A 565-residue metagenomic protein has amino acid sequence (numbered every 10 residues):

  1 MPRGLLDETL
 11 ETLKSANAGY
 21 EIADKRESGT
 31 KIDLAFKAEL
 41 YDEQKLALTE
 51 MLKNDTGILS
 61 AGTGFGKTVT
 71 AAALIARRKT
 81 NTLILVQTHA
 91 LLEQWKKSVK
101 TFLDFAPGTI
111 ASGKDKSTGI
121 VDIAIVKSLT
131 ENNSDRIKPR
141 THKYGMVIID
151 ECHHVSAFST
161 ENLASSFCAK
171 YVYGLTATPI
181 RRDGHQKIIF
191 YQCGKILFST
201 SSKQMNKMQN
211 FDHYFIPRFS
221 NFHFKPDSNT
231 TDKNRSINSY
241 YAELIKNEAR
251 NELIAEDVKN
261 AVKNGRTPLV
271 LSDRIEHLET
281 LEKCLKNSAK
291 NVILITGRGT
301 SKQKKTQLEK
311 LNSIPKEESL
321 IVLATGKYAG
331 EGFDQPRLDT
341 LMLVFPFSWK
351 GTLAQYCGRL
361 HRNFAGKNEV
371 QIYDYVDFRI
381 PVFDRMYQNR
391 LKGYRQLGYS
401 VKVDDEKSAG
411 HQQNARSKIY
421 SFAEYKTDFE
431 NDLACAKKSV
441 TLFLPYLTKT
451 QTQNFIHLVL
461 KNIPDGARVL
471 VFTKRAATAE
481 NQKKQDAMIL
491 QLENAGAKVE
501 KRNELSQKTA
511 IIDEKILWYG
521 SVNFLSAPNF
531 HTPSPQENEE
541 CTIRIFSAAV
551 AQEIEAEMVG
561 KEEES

Functional and structural regions predicted by a protein language model:
N54-I75: Walker A/P-loop
A61, P179, S348-I372: Conserved SF2 helicase motif VI
T68-T101, D273-L278: Conserved Walker A/P-loop ATP-binding site and its immediately adjacent core in helicase/helicase-like ATPase domains
E93, G108-I110, K114-S117, E279-T280 (+1 more regions): Conserved helicase ATPase core of P-loop NTP-dependent helicases/translocases
G145-M146, H153-I216, Y394: Post-DEXD/H (motif II) to motif III coupling segment of the RecA-like Helicase ATP-binding lobe
D232-D273, E279-C284: Conserved interdomain hinge at the start of the Helicase C-terminal
Y387-K392, Q396-Q413, I516-S565: Signature of lipid phosphatidyltransferase scaffolds
D432-N494: Primarily the HKD phosphodiesterase
